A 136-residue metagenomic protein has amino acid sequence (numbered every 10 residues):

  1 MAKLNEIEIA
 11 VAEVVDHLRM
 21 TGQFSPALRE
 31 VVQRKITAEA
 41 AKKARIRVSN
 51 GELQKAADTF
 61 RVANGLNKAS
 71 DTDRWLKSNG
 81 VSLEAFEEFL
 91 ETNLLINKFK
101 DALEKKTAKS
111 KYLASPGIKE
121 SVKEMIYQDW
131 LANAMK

Functional and structural regions predicted by a protein language model:
M1-N93, N97: N-terminal targeting/tethering segments
S70-R74, E91-K136: A C-terminal, polar beta->alpha supersecondary segment
